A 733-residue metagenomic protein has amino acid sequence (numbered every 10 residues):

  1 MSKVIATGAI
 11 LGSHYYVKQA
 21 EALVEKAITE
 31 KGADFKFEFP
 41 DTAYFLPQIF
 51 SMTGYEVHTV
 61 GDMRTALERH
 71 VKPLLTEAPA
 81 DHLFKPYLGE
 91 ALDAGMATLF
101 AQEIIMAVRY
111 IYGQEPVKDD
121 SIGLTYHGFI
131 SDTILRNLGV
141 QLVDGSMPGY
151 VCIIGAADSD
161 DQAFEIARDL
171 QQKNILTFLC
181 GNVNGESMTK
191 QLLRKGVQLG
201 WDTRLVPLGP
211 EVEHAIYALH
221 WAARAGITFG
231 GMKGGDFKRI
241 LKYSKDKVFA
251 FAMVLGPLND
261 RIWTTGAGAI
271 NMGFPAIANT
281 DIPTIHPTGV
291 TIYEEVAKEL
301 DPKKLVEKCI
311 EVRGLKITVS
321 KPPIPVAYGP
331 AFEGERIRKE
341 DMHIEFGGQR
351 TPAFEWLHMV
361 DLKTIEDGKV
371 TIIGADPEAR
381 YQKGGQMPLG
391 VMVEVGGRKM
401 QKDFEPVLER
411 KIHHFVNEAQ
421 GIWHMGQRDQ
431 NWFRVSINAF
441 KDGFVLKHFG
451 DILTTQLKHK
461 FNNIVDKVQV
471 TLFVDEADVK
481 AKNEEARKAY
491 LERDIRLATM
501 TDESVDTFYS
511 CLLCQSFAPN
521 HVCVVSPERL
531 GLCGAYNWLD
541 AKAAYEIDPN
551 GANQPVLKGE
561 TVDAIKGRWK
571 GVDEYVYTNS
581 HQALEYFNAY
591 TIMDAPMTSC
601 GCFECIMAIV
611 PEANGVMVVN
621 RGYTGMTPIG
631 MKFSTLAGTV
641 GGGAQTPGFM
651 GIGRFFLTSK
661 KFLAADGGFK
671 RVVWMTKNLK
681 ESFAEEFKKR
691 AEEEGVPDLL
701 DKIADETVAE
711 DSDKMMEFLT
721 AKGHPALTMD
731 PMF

Functional and structural regions predicted by a protein language model:
M1-H413, N431, I592-P596: Acidic, serine/proline-rich low-complexity intrinsically disordered regions
E21, E25, T29, P47-F50 (+2 more regions): Cysteine-centered metal-binding/redox modules
